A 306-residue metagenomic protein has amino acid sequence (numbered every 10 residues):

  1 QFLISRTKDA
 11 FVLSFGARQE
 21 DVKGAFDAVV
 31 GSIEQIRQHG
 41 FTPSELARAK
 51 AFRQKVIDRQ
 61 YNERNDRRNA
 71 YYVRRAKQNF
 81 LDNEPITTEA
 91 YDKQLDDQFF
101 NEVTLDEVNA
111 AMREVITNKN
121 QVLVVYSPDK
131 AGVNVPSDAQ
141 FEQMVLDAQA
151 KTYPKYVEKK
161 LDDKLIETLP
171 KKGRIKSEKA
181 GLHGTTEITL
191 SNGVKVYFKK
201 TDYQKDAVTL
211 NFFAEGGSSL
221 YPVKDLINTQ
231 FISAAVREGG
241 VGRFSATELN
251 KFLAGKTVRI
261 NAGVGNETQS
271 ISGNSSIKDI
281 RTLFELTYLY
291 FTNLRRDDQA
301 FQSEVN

Functional and structural regions predicted by a protein language model:
Q1-Q38, S44-N101, Q121-P128, Y197-K199 (+3 more regions): M16 family metallopeptidases and their MPP-like homologs
A47-A180, T185-T189: C-terminal regions of mature proteins
